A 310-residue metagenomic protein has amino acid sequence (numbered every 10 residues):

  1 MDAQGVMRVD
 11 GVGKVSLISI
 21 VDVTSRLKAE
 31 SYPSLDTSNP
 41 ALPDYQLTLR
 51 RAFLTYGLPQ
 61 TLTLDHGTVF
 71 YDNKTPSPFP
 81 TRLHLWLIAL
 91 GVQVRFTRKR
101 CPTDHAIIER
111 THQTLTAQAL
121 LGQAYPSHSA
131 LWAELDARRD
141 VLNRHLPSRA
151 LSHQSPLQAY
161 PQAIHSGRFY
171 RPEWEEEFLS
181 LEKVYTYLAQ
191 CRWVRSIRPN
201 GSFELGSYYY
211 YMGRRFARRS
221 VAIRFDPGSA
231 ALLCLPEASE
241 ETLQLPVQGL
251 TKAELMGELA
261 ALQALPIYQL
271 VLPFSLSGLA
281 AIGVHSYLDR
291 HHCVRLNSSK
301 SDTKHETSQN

Functional and structural regions predicted by a protein language model:
D2-L54, L58-T63, G67-V69, N73 (+2 more regions): A short, conserved beta-strand element enriched in hydrophobic/aromatic residues
G5, C101, G249: Residue-level detector of flexible, active-site-proximal loop/helix-junction positions within diverse enzyme catalytic
V12-V15, L58, L90, A217-R218 (+1 more regions): Short, well-ordered loop/turn elements at secondary-structure boundaries
Q46, F79-H84: Amphipathic alpha-helical segments in well-structured domains
L58-Q60, V92, E204: Short, well-ordered coil/turn segments that N-cap beta-strands
P76, H84-E176, P227: Charged alpha-helix within mobile-element recombinases
N143-N310: C-terminal, beta-rich DNA-binding module of retroviral/retroelements integrases
